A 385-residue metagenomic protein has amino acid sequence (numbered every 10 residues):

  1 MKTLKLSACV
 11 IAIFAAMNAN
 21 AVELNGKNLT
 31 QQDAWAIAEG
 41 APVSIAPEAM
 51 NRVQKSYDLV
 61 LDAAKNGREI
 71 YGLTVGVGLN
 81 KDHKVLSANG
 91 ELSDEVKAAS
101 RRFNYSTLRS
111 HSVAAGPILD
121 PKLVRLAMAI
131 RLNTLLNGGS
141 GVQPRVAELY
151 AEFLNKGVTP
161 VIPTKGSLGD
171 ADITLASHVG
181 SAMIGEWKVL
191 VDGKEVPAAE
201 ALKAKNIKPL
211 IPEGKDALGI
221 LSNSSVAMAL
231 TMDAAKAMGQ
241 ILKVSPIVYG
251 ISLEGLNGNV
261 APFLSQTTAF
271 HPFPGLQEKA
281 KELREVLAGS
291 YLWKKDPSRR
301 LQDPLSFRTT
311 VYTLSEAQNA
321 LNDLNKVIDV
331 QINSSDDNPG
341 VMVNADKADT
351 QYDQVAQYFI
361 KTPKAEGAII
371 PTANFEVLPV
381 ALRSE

Functional and structural regions predicted by a protein language model:
M1-N20: Gram-negative bacterial Sec-dependent N-terminal signal peptides
A21-G67: N- or domain-start disorder-to-order transition segments that initiate the globular core
V22-Q31, A199-S222, E282, V286-P297 (+2 more regions): Acidic, low-complexity proline/glycine-rich segments
A49-E69, L149-T164, K205-L210, K364-T372: Short, hydrophobic/aliphatic alpha-helical segments
L79-R101: Glycine-rich loop at the start of a catalytic domain that most often binds anionic cofactors/ligands
R109-F273: Active-site cavity-forming subdomains of large catalytic enzyme subunits
L253-E385: Accessory "access/gating" subregions that flank catalytic or transport cores
